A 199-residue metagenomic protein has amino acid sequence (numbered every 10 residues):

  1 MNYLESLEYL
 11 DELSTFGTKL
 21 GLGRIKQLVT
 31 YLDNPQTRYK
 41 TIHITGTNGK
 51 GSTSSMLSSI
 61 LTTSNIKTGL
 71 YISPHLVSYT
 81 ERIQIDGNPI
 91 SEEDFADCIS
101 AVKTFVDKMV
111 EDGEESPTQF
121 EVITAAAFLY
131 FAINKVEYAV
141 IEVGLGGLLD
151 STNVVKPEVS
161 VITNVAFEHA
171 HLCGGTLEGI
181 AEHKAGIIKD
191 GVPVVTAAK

Functional and structural regions predicted by a protein language model:
M1, V155-K156: ATP-dependent carboxylate-amine ligase
M1-F16: Charged, amphipathic alpha-helical linker segments immediately N-terminal to NTP-binding catalytic cores
L10, T47, T68, V140 (+2 more regions): Residue-level signal for inorganic ion chemistry
E12-K26: N-terminal pre-Walker A segment at the start of P-loop NTPase domains
L22, K26-T30, N34-T37, T63-V155 (+2 more regions): ATP-dependent carboxylate-amine ligase catalytic core
K40, G69, Y138-A139, E158-S160 (+1 more regions): Structural motif
K40-I44, S52-L70: A conserved segment at the C-terminal end of the G1
L145-L149, K156-K199: Conserved catalytic-core segment of NTP-binding enzymes
